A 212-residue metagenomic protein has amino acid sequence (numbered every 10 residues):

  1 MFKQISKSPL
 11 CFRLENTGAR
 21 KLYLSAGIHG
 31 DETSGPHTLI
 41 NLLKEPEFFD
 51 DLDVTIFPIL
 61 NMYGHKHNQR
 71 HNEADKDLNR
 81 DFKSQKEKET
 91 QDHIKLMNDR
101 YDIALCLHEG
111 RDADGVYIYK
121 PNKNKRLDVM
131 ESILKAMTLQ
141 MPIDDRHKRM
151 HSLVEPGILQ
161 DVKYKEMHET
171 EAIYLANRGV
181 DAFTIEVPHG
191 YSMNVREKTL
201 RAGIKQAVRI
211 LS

Functional and structural regions predicted by a protein language model:
M1-S212: Structured catalytic-domain cores with a bias toward divalent-metal coordination
